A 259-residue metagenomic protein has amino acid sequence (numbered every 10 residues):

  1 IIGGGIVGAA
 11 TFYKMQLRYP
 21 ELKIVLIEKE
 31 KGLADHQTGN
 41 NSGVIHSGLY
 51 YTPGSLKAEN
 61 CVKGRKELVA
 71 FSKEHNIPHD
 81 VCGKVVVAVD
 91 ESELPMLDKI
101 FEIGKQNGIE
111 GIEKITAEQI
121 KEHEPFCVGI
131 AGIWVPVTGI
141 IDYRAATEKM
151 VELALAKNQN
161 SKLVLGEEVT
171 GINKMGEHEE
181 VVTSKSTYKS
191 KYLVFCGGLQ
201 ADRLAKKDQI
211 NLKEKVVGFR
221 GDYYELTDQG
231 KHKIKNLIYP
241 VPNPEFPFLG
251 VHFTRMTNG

Functional and structural regions predicted by a protein language model:
I1-V7, V25: Beta1/beta-strand and adjacent pyrophosphate-binding region of the FAD-binding site in flavoprotein oxidoreductases
V7, G32, Q200: Conserved Rossmann-like nucleotide-cofactor binding loop
A10, I172-G259: Flavin-dependent oxidoreductases
F12, Q16, L153: Gly/Ala-rich phosphate-binding loop of Rossmann-like dinucleotide-binding domains, activating on the conserved
Q16-G39: Glycine-rich FAD pyrophosphate-binding loop
E28, V81, I115-A117, L165-E167 (+1 more regions): Short loop/edge segments at beta-strand edges and connector loops that shape dinucleotide/nucleotide cofactor-binding
G43-Q119, G129, G250-V251: Dinucleotide-binding Rossmann-like beta1-alpha1 core, especially the glycine-rich loop that anchors the ADP
I133-Y192, C196: Helical element adjacent to the flavin cofactor pocket in flavoenzyme catalytic cores
